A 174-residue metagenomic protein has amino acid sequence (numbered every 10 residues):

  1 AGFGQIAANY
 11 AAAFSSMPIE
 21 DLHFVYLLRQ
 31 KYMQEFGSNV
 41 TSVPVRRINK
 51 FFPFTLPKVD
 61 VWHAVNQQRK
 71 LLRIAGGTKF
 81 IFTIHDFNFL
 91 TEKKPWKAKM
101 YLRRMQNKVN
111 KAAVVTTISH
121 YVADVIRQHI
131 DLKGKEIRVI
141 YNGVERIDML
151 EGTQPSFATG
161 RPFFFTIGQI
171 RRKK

Functional and structural regions predicted by a protein language model:
A1-K174: Carbohydrate transferase catalytic cores enriched for Leloir-type hexosyltransferases
